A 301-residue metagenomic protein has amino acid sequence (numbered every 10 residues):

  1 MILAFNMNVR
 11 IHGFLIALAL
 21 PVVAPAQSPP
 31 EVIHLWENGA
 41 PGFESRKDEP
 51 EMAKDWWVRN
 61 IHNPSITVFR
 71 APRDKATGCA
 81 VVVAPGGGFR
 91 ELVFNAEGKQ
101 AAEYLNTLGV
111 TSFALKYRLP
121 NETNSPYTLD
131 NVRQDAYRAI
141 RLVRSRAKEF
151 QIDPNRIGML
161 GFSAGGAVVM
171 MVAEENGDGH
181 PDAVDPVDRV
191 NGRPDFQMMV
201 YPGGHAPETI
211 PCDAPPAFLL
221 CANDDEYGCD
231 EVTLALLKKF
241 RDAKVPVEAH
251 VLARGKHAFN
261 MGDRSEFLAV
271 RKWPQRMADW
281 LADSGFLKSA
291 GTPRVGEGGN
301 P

Functional and structural regions predicted by a protein language model:
Q27-K75: N-terminal cap/lid segment of alpha/beta-hydrolase-fold proteins
T77-G86: Short beta-strand element of the alpha/beta-hydrolase
V93-F94, Q100, R118-Q151, D263-V270: Catalytic nucleophile-loop/oxyanion-hole region of alpha/beta-hydrolase and closely related hydrolase-like folds
N95-F113, K238: Short amphipathic alpha-helix adjacent to the substrate-entry channel of hydrolases
Q134-D213, V295: Primarily recognizes the serine-hydrolase "nucleophile elbow" in alpha/beta-hydrolase and SGNH/GDSL folds
L219-C221: Short beta-strand/loop motif that positions the catalytic acidic residue of the alpha/beta-hydrolase fold
E226-L234: Conserved alpha/beta-hydrolase "acid-adjacent" motif
K244-P301: C-terminal catalytic histidine-bearing segment of alpha/beta-hydrolase fold enzymes
